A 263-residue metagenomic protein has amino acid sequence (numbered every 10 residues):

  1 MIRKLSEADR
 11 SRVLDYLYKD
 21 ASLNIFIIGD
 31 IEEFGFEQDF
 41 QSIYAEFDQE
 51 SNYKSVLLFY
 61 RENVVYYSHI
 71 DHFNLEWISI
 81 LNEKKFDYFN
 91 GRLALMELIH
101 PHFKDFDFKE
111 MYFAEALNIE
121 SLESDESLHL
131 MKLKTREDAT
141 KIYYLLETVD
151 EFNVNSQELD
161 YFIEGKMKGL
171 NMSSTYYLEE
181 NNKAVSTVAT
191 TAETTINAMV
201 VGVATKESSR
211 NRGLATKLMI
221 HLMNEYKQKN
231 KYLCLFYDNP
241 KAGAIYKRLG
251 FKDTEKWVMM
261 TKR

Functional and structural regions predicted by a protein language model:
M1-F26, N118-S156: Short amphipathic alpha-helix that is part of the acyltransferase structural core
M1-I2, D15, A21, G29-K84 (+1 more regions): Conserved donor-binding loop and adjoining core beta-sheet/short helix segment in diverse acyl/aminoacyl transferases
E32-E33, F59-R61, V154-Q157, Y161-A204: A conserved beta-strand-loop-helix scaffold within acyl/acetyltransferase catalytic domains
I43-D48, T175-E179, C234: Cytosolic beta-strand hydrophobic patch enriched in CBS
Y60-E126, M260-T261: Acyl-donor-binding surface of acyltransferase catalytic domains
H72-W77, V201-T205, N211-Q228, G243-R248: Conserved acetyl-CoA-binding loop-helix of GNAT-fold acetyltransferases
K85-R92, Y226-D238: Conserved GNAT acetyl-CoA-binding A-motif
A94-F108, T216, N239-K256: Conserved active-site alpha-helix within GNAT-family acetyltransferase domains
